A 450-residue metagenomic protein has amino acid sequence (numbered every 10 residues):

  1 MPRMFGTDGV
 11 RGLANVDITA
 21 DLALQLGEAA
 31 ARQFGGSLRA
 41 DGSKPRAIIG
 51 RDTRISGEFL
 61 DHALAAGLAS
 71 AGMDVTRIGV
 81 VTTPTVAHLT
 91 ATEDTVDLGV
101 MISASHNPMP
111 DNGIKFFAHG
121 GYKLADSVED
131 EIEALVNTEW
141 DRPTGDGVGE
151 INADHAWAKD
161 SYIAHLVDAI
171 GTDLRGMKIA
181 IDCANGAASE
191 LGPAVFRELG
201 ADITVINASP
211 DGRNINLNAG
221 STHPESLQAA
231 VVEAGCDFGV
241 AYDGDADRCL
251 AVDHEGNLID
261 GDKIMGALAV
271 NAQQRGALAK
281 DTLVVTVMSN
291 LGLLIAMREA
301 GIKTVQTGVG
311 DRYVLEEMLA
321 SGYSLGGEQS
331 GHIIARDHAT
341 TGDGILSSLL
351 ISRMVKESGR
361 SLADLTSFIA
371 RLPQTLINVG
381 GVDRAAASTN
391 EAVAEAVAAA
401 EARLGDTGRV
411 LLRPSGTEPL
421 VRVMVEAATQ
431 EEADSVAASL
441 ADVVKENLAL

Functional and structural regions predicted by a protein language model:
M1-A66, S70-A71, D97, N152-K178 (+1 more regions): An N-terminal, well-structured beta->alpha segment
D8, I49, V86, V100 (+11 more regions): Buried hydrophobic positions in well-ordered alpha/beta secondary-structure cores of metabolic enzymes
L13, N112-A234: Gly/Ser/Thr-enriched, mixed-charge loops and adjacent short helices that form phosphate/oxyanion-binding elements
R32, G36, A40, R46-D111 (+1 more regions): N-terminal small/polar loop signature for handling phosphorylated ligands or for N-terminal nucleophile
G50-R51, I181-C183, D253, D337 (+1 more regions): Short glycine-centered, acidic/aromatic-flanked micro-motifs in structured strand/loop junctions that mark active-site
V75-P84, L258-G261, V285-T286, T307-G308: Active-site nucleophile and cofactor-binding loops and adjacent substrate-binding regions of central metabolic enzymes
M109-N112, F116-D126, A134, R175 (+2 more regions): Replace "Mg2+/Mn2+-dependent" with "divalent metal-dependent
F238, R275-L450: Phosphate-binding and adjacent anionic-ligand microenvironments
